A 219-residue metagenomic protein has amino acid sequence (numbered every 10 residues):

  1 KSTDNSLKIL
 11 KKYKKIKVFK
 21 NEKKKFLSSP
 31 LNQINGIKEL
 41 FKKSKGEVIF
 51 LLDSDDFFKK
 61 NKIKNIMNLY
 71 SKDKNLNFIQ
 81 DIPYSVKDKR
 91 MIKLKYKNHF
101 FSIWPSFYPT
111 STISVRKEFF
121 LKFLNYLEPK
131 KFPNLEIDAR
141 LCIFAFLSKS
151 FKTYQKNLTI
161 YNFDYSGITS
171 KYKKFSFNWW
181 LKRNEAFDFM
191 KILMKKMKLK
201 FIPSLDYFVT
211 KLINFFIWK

Functional and structural regions predicted by a protein language model:
K1-K8, K23, D53: A conserved acidic beta->alpha catalytic loop
N21, G46, F78-I82, Y161: Short glycine/serine/threonine-enriched helix-capping/active-site loop that flanks the nucleotide-sugar donor pocket
K23, K87-S106: Short, flexible, basic/aromatic active-site loop/helix in glycosyltransferases
K23-S44: Glycine-rich, basic loop-to-helix element that forms the pyrophosphate-binding segment of sugar-nucleotide handling
I49: Short aromatic/hydrophobic "clamp" motif used to bind/position activated sugar donors
F57, K62-I92: Conserved donor NDP-sugar-binding/catalytic core segment of glycosyltransferases
D81, N98-K174: Conserved nucleotide-sugar donor-binding catalytic segment
K173-E185, K200-K219: Non-catalytic, C-terminal membrane-associated alpha-helical segments of glycosyltransferases
